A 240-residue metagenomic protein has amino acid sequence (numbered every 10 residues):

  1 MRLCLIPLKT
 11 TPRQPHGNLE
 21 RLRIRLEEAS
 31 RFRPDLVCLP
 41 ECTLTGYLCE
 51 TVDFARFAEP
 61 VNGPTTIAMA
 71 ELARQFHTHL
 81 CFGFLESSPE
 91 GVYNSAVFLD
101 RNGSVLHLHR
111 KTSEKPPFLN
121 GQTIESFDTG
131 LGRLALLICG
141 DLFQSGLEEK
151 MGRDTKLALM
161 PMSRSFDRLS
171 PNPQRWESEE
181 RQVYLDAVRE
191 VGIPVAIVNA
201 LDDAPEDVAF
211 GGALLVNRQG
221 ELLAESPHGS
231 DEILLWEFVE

Functional and structural regions predicted by a protein language model:
M1-L5: Extreme N-terminal starter segment of soluble prokaryotic enzymes
P7-R13: Short polar catalytic/cofactor-binding loops
L8, L85, I138, M162-S163 (+1 more regions): Active-site-proximal beta-strand/loop segments in catalytic clefts of secreted hydrolases
P15, I24-R101, S165-I193: Cys-nucleophile CN-hydrolase/nitrilase-fold catalytic domain and related Cys-dependent amidase chemistry that acts on
G17-E27, F143-M151: Short, acidic/polar
P64-H79, F143-H228: CN hydrolase (nitrilase-like) catalytic-core segments centered on the catalytic cysteine and neighboring Lys/Glu
S87-R153, L157-M162, R168, N172-Q182 (+1 more regions): Active-site catalytic loop in hydrolytic enzyme cores
